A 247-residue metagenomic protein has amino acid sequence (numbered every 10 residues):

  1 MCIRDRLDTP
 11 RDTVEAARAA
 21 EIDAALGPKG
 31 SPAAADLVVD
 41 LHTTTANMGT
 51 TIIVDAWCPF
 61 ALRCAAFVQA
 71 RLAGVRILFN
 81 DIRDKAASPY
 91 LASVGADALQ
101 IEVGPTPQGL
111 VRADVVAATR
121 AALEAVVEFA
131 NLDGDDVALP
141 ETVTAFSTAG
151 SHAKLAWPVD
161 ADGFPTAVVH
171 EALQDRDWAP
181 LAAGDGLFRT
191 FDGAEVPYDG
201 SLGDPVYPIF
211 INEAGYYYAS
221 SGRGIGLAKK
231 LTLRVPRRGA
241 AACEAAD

Functional and structural regions predicted by a protein language model:
M1: Conserved phosphate-interacting/catalytic interface
R4-D247: Structured catalytic-domain cores with a bias toward divalent-metal coordination
